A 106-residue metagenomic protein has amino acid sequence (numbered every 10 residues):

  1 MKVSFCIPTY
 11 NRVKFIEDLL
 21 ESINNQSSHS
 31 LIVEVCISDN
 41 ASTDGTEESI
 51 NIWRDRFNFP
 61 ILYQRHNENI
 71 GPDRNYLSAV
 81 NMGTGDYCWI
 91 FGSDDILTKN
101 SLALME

Functional and structural regions predicted by a protein language model:
M1-E106: Nucleotide-sugar donor-binding/catalytic module of glycosyltransferases that assemble extracellular/cell-envelope
